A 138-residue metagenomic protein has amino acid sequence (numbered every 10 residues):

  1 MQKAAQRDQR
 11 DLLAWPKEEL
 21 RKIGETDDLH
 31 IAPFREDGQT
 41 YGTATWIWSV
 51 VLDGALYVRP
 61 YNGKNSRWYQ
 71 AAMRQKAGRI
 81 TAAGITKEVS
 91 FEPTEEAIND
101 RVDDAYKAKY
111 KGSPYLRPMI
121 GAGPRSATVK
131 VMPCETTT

Functional and structural regions predicted by a protein language model:
Q2-T40: Short, conserved active-site entrance elements at the starts or edges of catalytic domains
K3-R10, G63-E135: Short, structured beta-strand-loop surface elements
W15, W46-W48, W68: Tryptophan-centered motif/residue detector
P16-K17, V51, I85: Generic signal for short, ordered secondary-structure residues within or immediately flanking folded domains
L20-R21, W48, M119-G121: Short secondary-structure boundary/capping segments
R21, T43-A44, A77-G78: Short, flexible segments with low predicted structural confidence
T26-N62, S90: Short beta-strand segments
